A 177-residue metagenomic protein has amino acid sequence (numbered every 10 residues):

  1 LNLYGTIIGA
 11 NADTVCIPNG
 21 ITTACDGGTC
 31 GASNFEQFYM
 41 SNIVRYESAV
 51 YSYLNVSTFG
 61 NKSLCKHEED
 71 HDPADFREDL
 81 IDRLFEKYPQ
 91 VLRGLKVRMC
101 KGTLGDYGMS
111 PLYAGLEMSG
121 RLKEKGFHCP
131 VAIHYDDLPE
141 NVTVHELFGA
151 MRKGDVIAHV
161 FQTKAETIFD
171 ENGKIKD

Functional and structural regions predicted by a protein language model:
L1, A24-D26, V50-L54, R93-V97 (+2 more regions): Hydrophobic faces of well-ordered beta-strands that scaffold small-molecule active sites in alpha/beta enzyme cores
L1, T29-C30, N55-S57, C100 (+2 more regions): Short, ordered loop/turn segments at secondary-structure junctions
L1-R45: Metal-associated gating/positioning segment near the N- to mid-region
G5-V15, D72-F85, E140-L147: Short, acidic/polar
I17-A24, L92-G94, R121-P130: Short, surface-exposed connector motifs at secondary-structure boundaries
I17-T22, A49, L54-A74, H145-T167 (+1 more regions): Active-site gating loops and adjacent loop-to-helix segments of metal-dependent hydrolytic enzymes
Y39-E47, D82-Q90, L147-R152: Acidic (Asp/Glu)-rich catalytic clusters
V97-D177: Active-site core of metal-dependent hydrolases
